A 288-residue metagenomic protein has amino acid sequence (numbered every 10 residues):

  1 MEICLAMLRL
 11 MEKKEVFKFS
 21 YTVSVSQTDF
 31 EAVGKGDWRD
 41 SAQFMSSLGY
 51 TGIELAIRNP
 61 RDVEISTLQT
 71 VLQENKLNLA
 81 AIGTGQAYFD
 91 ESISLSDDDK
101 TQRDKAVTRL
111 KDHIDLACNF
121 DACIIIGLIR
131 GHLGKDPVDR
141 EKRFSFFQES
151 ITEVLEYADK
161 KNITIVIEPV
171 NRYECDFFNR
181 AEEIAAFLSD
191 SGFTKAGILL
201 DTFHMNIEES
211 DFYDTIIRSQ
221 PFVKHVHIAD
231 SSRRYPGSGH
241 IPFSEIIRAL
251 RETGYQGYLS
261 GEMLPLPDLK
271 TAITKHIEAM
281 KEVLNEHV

Functional and structural regions predicted by a protein language model:
E2-C118, T274-V288: N-terminal pre-domain/capping segments
C4-G49, F178-L200, H204-V288: Histidine-acidic metal/acid-base catalytic patches
V25-Q27, I57-N59, G85-Q86, R130-H132 (+4 more regions): Active-site-proximal loop/turn and secondary-structure-junction residues that shape catalytic pockets, frequently
Q27-D29, F89-S96, H132-V138, Y173-E174 (+2 more regions): A short acidic, helix-capping loop that chelates divalent metal ions and anchors anionic groups
E54, A81-G83, I125-I126, V166 (+2 more regions): Conserved beta-strand positions in the central sheet of alpha/beta enzyme cores
T67-N75, S150-A158, T215-R218, E245-A249: Catalytic-core regions built around general acid/base machinery
S96-G197, H287: Active-site acidic/histidine proton-transfer and metal-coordination neighborhood in alpha/beta enzyme cores
